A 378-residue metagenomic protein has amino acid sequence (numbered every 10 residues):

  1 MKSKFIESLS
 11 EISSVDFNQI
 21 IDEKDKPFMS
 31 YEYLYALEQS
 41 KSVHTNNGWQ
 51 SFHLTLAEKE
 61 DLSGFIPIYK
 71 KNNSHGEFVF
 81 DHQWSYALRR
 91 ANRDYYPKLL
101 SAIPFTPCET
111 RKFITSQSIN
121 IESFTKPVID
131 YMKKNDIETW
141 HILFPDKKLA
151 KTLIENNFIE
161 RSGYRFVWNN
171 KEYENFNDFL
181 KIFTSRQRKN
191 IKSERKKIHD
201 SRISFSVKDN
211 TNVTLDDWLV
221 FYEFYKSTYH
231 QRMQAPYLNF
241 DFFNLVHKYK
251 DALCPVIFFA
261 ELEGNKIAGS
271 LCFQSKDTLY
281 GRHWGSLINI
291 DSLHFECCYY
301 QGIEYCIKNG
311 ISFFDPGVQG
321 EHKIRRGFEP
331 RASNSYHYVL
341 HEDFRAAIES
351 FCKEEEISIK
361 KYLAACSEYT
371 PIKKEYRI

Functional and structural regions predicted by a protein language model:
M1-I378: N-acyltransferase acceptor-side catalytic subdomain
